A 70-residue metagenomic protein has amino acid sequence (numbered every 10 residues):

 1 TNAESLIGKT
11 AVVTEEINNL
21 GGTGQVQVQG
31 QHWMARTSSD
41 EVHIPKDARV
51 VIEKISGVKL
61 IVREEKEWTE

Functional and structural regions predicted by a protein language model:
S5-E70: Terminal membrane-proximal soluble interaction domains of membrane-associated proteins
